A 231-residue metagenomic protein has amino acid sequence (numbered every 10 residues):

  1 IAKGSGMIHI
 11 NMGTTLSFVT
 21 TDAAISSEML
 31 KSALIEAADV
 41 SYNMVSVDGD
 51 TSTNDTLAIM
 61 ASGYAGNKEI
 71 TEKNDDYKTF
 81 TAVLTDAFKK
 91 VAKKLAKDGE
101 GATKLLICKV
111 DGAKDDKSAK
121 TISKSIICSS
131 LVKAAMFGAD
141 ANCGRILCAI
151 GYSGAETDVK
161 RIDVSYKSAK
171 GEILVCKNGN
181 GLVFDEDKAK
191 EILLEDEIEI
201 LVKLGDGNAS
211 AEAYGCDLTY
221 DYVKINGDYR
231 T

Functional and structural regions predicted by a protein language model:
I1-T231: A structural signal for small-residue-enriched, beta-sheet-centric alpha/beta enzyme cores and oligomeric scaffold folds
